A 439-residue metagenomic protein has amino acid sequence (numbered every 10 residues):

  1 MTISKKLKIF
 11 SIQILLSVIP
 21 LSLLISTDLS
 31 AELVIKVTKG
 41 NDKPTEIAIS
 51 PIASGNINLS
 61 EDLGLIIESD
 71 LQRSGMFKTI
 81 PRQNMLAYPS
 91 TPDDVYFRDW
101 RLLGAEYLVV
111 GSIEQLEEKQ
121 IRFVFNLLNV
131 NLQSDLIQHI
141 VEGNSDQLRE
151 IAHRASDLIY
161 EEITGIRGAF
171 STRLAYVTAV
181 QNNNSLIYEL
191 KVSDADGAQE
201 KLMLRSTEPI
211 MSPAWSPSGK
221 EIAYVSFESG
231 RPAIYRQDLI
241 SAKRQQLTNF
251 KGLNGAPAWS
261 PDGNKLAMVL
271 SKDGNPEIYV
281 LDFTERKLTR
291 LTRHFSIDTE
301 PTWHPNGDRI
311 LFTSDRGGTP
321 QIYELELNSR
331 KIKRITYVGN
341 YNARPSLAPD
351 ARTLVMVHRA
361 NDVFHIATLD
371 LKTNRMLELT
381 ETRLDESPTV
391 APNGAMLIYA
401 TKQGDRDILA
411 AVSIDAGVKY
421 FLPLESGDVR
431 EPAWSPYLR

Functional and structural regions predicted by a protein language model:
Q13-L24: Bacterial N-terminal signal peptides
L33, P92-L158: Amphipathic beta-strand/beta-sheet edge segments enriched in Tyr/Trp
K36-R98, V109: Short beta-strand->alpha-helix linker/helix-N-cap micro-motif that forms a surface specificity/interaction loop
K119-R122, N183-K191, R231-Y235, N275-Y279 (+3 more regions): Structural motif
G168-F170, P217-S218, P261-D262, P305-N306 (+3 more regions): Residue-level detector of Asp-centered blade-edge/turn motifs that repeat once per structural unit in beta-propeller
L174, I222-A223, G263-A267, G307-L311 (+2 more regions): Hydrophobic beta-strand positions that form the internal "hydrophobic ladder" of WD40/Gbeta-like beta-propeller blades
D194-P209, Q237-G255, L281-I297, L325-Y341 (+2 more regions): Multi-bladed beta-propeller domains
